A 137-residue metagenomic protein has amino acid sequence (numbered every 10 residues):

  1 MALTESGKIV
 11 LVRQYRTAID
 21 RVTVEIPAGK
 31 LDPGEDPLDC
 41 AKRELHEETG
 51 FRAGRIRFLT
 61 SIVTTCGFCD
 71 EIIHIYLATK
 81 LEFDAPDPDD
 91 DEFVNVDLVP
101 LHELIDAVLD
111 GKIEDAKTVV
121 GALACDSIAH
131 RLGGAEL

Functional and structural regions predicted by a protein language model:
M1-E25: N-terminal strand-loop-strand
T4, K30-A116, E136: Unchanged
R21, D87, C125: Short glycine-/acidic-enriched loop or helix-start segments at secondary-structure transitions that form or flank
S127-L137: Generic C-terminal helix-cap and adjacent flexible tail
